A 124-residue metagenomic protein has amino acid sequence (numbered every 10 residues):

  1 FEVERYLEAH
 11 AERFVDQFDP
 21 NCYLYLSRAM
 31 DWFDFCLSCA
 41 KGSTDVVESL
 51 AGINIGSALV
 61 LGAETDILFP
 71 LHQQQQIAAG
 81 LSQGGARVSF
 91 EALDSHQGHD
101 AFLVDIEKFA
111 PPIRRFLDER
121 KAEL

Functional and structural regions predicted by a protein language model:
F1-A51, G56: Alpha/beta-hydrolase
E2-E4, E8-E12, E48, E64 (+4 more regions): Glutamate identity and glutamate-enriched acidic tracts
R5, H10, G56-A58, G80 (+2 more regions): Short, well-ordered helical secondary-structure segments
F18, F69, V104: Residue-level signal for the nucleotide or nucleotide-sugar donor/cofactor binding architecture
V60-G62: Short beta-strand/loop motif that positions the catalytic acidic residue of the alpha/beta-hydrolase fold
E64-D66, Q97: Acidic beta-to-alpha connecting loop that harbors the catalytic carboxylate
I67-Q76: Conserved alpha/beta-hydrolase "acid-adjacent" motif
Q75-L124: Catalytic active-site module of serine/aspartate enzymes centered on a nucleophile-bearing elbow/loop
